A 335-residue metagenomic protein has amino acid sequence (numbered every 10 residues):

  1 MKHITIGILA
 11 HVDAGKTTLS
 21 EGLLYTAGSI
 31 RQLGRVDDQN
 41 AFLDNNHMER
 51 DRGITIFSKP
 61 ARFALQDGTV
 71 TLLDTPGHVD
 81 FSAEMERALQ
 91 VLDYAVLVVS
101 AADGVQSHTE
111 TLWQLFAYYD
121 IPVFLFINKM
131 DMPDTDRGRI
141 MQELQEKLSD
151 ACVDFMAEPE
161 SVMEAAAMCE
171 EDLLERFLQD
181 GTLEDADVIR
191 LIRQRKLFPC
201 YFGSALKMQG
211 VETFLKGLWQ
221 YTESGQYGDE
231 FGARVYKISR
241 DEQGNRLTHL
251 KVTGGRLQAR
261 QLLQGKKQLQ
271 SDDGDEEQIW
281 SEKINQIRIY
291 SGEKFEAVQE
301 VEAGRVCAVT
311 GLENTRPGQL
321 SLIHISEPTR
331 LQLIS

Functional and structural regions predicted by a protein language model:
M1-S326, R330: Structural and coupling elements of P-loop NTPases
L333: Cationic, low-complexity basic patches in intrinsically disordered or flexible, solvent-exposed regions
